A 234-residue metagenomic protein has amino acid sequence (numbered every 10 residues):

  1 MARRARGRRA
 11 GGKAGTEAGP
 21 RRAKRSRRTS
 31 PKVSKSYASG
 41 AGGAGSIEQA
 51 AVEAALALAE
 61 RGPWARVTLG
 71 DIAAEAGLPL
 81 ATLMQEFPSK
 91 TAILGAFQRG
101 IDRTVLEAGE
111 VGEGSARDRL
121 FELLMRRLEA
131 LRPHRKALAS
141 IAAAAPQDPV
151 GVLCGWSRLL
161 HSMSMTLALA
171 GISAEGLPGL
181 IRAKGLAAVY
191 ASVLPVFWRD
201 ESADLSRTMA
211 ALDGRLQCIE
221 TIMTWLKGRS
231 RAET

Functional and structural regions predicted by a protein language model:
A2-G11, G19-G62, G70-D71: Basic, helix-initiating cap at the start of DNA-binding domains
A2-K13, A18-P31, A168, R199-T234: C-terminal peripheral helix-coil segments that are non-catalytic and often amphipathic
A50, A54, L58-A92, A96: Helix-turn-helix
A50, D71, E122, R126 (+3 more regions): Amphipathic alpha-helical interaction segments
A96, G109-A143, Q147, S157-R158: Hydrophobic alpha-helical connector segments
Q98-V105: Short, basic, alpha-helical segments at the C-terminal edge of helix-turn-helix-like DNA-binding modules
L128-L131, A139-C154, M163-T166, L186 (+2 more regions): An extended, acidic
V150-I172, L180-S192, A210, C218: Amphipathic alpha-helical packing segments from all-alpha helical-bundle domains
